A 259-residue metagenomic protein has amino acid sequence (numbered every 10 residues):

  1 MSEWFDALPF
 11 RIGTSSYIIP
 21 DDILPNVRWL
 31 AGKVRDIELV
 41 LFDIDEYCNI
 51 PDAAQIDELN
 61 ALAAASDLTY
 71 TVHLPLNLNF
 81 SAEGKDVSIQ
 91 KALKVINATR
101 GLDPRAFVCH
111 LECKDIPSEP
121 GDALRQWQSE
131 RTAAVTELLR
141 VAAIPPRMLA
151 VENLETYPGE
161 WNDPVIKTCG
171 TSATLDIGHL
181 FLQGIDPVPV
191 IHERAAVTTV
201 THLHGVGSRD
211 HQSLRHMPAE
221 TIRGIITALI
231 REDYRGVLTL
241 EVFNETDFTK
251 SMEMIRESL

Functional and structural regions predicted by a protein language model:
M1-N97: N-terminal pre-domain/capping segments
M1-R11, P20, P25-W29, S81 (+2 more regions): Histidine-acidic metal/acid-base catalytic patches
F10-S16, R35-L39, Y70-L74, F107-C109 (+4 more regions): Hydrophobic faces of well-ordered beta-strands that scaffold small-molecule active sites in alpha/beta enzyme cores
S15-I19, V40-I44, P75-N79, E112-K114 (+4 more regions): Active-site beta-loop-alpha junctions enriched in small/polar residues
P51-E58, K85-L93, L124-V135, I185-E193 (+1 more regions): Charged helix-capping and loop-helix junction motifs
I56-L74, E130-I144, I225-T227: Alpha-helix-loop-beta-strand connector modules within alpha/beta enzyme cores
S66-L68, P104, P146-R147, R231-V237: A short helix->loop->beta-strand "cap" motif at the edges of active sites that frequently abuts
S81-S172: Active-site acidic/histidine proton-transfer and metal-coordination neighborhood in alpha/beta enzyme cores
